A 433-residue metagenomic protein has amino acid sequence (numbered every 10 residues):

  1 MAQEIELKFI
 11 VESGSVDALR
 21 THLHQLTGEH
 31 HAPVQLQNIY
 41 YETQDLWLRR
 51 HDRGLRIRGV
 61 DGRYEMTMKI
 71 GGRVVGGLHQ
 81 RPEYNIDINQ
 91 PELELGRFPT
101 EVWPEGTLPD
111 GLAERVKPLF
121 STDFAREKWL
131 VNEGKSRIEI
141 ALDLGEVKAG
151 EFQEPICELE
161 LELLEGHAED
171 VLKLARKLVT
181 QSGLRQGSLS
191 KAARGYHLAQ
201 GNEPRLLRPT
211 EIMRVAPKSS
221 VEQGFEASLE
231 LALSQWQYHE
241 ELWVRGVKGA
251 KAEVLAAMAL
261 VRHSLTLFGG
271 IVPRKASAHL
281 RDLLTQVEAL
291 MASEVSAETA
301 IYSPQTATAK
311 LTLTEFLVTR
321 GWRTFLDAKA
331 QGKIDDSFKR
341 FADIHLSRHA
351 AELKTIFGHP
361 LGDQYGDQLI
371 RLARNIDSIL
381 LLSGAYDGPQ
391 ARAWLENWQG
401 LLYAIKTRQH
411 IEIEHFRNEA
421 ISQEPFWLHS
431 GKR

Functional and structural regions predicted by a protein language model:
M1-R433: Function-determining surface determinants
